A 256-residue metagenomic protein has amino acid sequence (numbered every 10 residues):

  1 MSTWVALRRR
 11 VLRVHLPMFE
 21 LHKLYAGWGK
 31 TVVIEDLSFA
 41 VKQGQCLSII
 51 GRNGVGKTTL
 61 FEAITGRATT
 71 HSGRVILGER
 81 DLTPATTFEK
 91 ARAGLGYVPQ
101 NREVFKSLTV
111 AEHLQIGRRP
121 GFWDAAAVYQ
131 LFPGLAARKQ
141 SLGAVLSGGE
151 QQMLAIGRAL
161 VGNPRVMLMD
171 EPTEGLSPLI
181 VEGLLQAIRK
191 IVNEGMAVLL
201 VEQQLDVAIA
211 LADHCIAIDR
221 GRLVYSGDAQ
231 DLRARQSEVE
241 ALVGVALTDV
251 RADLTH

Functional and structural regions predicted by a protein language model:
I50-R52: The feature captures the beta-strand-to-loop junction immediately N-terminal to the Walker
T65: Helix-to-loop junction immediately C-terminal to a conserved catalytic motif
T69, D81-R102, A125, A137-S141 (+1 more regions): ABC ATPase NBD coupling module
G73-D81, A93, G121-W123, A127-Q130 (+1 more regions): Conserved ABC transporter NBD signature motif
L142-L146, E150: Conserved ABC ATPase signature
A159-L160: ABC ATPase C-loop
M167-E171: Catalytic Walker B motif of ABC-type/P-loop ATPase nucleotide-binding domains
